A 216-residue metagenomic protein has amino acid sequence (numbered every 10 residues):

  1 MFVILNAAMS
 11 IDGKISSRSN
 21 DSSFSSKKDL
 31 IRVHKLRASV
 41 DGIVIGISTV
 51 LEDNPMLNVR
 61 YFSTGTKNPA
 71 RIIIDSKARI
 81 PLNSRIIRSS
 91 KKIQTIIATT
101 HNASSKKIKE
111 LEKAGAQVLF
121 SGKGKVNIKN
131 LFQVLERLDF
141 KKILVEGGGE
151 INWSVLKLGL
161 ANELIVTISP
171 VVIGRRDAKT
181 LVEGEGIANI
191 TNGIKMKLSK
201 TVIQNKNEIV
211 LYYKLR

Functional and structural regions predicted by a protein language model:
M1-R216: Enzymes that bind and transform nitrogen-containing heteroaromatic metabolites
